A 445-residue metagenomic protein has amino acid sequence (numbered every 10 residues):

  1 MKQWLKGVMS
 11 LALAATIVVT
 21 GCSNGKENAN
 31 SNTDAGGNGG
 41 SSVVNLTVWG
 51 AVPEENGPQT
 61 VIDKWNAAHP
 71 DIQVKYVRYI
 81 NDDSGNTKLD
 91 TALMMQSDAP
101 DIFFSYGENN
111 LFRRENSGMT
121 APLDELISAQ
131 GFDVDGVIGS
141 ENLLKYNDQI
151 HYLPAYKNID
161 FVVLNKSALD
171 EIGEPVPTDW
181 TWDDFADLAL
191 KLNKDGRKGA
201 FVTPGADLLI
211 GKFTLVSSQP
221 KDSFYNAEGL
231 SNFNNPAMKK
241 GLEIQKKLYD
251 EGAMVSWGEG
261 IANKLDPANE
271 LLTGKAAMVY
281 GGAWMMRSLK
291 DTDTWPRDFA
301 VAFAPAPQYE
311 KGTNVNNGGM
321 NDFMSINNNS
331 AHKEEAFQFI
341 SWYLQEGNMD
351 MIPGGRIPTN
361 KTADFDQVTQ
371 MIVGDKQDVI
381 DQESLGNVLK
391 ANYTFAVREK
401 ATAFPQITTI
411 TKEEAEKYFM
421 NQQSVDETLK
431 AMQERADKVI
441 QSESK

Functional and structural regions predicted by a protein language model:
M1-L46, A67, K430, E434-K445: Short, low-complexity disordered leader/linker segments with a strong preference for bacterial N-terminal type II
G40-P53, I72-R78, D101-I102, H151 (+2 more regions): Short, well-ordered beta-strand elements
K64-G136, E171-P175, E270, G274-M278 (+1 more regions): Extracytoplasmic "Venus flytrap"/periplasmic binding protein-like
A67, D124-A129, L144-L209, D222-G260 (+3 more regions): Helix-loop-helix "hinge/cap" segment bordering the ligand-binding cleft or interdomain interface
A67, Q73-K75, D90, M94 (+3 more regions): Extracytoplasmic/periplasmic substrate-recognition and gating elements
S84, P220-D298, A302-A306, E334 (+2 more regions): Extracytoplasmic ligand-binding clamshell segments of periplasmic binding protein
Y106-I159, D183, K212-T214, A300-A304 (+2 more regions): Hinge/lid segment of periplasmic solute-binding proteins
A304, G354-I410, K417, S442-K445: Long, aromatic- and glycine/proline-rich binding clefts that accommodate carbohydrate-like moieties
